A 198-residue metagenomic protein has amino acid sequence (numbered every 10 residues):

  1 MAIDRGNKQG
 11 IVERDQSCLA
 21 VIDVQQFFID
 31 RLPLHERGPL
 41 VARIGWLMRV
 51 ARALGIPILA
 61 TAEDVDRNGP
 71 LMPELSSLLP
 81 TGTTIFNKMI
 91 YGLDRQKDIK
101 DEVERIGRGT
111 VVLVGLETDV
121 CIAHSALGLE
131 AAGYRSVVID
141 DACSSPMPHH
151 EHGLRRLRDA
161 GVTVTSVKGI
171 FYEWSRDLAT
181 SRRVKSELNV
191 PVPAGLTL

Functional and structural regions predicted by a protein language model:
A2-C18, L54, D66-L198: Active-site-adjacent betaalpha module
R14-S17, P33-L59: A short alpha/beta connector and helix-capping loop motif
C18-Q25: Short acidic catalytic loops
V24, A60-E63, D140: A cross-domain feature marking catalytic cores of carbohydrate-active enzymes and several ubiquitous metabolic/repair
Q26-R31: Short acidic, Gly/Ser-rich segments with clustered Asp/Glu that frequently serve as metal-coordination loops in enzyme
L59-A60, V112: Short glycine-rich phosphate-binding loop at a beta-alpha junction
